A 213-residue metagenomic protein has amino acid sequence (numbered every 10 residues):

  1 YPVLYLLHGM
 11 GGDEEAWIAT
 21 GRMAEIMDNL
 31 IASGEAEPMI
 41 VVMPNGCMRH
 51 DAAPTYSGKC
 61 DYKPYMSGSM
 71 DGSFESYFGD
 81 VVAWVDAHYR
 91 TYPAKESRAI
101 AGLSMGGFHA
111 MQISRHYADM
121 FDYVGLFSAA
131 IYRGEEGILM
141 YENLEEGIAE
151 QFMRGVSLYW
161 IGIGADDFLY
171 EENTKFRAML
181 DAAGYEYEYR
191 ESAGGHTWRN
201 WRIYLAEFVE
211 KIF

Functional and structural regions predicted by a protein language model:
Y1-F213: Non-catalytic cap/lid and distal C-terminal segments of serine-dependent acyl enzymes
